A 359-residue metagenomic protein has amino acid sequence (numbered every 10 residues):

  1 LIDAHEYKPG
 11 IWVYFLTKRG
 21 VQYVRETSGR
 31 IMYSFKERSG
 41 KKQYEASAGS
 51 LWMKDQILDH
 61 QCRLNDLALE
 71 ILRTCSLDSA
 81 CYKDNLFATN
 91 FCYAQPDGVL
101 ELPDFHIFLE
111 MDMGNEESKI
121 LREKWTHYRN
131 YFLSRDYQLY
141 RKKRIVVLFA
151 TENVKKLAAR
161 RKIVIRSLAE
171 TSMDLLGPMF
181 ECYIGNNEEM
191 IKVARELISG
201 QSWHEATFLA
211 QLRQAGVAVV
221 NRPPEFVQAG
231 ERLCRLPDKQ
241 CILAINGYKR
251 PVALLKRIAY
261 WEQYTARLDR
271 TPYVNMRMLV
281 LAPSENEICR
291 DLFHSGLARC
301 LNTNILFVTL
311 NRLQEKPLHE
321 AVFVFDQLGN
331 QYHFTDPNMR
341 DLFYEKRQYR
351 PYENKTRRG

Functional and structural regions predicted by a protein language model:
L1-L51, Q61, T74, Q95 (+1 more regions): Nuclease-adjacent, charged terminal/linker segments that flank catalytic cores
P9, V21, G114-E116, V154: Short, solvent-exposed loop/turn segments at secondary-structure junctions
V24-R25, L51-L58, A68, Y137: A structural signal for repeat-array scaffolds
G40-S50, L102-E110, K143-L148: Glycine-rich, often proline-containing surface loops adjacent to acidic residues and nearby aromatics that form
L58, A68-I107, E116-E123, S202-D238 (+1 more regions): Active-site metal-binding core of divalent-cation-utilizing nuclease and nuclease-like domains
I71, K124-F149, A158-V164: Acidic, metal/cofactor-coordinating or nucleic-acid-engaging core segments within structured domains
M113, I120-W125, R129-L133, K256-A259: Catalytic core segments in nucleotide and nucleic-acid processing enzymes
R141, V154, A158-G359: Non-catalytic C-terminal interaction segments of nucleic acid-processing enzymes
